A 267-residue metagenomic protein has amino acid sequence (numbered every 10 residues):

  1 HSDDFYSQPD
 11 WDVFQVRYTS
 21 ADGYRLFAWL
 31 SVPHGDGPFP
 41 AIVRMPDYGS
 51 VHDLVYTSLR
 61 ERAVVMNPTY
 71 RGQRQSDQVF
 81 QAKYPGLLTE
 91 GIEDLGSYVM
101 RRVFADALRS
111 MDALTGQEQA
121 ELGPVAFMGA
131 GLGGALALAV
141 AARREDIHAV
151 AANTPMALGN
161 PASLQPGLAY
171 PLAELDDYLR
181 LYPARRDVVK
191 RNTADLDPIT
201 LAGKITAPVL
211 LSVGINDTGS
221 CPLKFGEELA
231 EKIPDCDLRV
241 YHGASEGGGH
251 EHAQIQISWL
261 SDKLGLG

Functional and structural regions predicted by a protein language model:
H1-D36: N-terminal cap/lid segment of alpha/beta-hydrolase-fold proteins
G23-L26, V32-A41, V51, R60 (+1 more regions): Proline/glycine-enriched tight loop/beta-turn segments at coil->beta junctions that connect or precede beta-strands
D53, T57-A105: Cap/lid segment of the alpha/beta-hydrolase catalytic domain
G86-G131: Gly/Ser-rich "nucleophile elbow"/oxyanion-hole loop immediately N-terminal to the catalytic nucleophile in hydrolases
A139-A184, G248: Hydrolase active-site cap/lid region
I205, L211-V213: Short beta-strand/loop motif that positions the catalytic acidic residue of the alpha/beta-hydrolase fold
I215-C221, E246-G247: Acidic catalytic loop of the alpha/beta-hydrolase fold
K224-G267: C-terminal catalytic histidine-bearing segment of alpha/beta-hydrolase fold enzymes
